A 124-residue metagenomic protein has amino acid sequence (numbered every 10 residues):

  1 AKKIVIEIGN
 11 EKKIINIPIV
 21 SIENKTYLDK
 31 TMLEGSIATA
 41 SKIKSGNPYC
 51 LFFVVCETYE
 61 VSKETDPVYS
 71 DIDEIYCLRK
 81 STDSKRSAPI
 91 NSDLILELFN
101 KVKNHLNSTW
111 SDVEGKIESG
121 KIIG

Functional and structural regions predicted by a protein language model:
A1, A38-A40, A88: A sequence-composition feature that detects small, non-aromatic residues
A1, I17-T26, S36: Conserved catalytic cores of phosphodiester-cleaving nucleases, focusing on short active-site segments
A1-G9: Short acidic loop-to-beta-strand element that houses the catalytic metal-binding Asp/Glu of nuclease active sites
I6, Y27-A38, S45: Active-site-adjacent loop/helix micro-motif of nuclease/hydrolase catalytic cores
G9-N10, S41: Generic recognition of flexible, low-complexity loop/linker segments
A38-K42, Y69-D71: Short, solvent-exposed amphipathic alpha-helical segments in soluble enzyme and RNA/protein-processing domains
P48-G124: C-terminal tail/extension regions appended to the core domain(s) of diverse proteins
